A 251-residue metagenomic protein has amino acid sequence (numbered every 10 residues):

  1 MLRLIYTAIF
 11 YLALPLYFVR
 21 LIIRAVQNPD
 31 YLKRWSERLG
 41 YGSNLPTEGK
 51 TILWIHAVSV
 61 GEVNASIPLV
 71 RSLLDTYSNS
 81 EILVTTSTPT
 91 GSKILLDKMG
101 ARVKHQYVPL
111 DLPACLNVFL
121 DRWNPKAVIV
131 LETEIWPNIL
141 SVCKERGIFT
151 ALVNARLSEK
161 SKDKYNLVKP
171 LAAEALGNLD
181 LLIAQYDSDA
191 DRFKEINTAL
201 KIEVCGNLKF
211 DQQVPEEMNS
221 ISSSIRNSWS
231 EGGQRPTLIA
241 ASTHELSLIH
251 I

Functional and structural regions predicted by a protein language model:
L2-I9, A13-L16, R20-I23: Membrane-interacting alpha-helical segments
F18-E217, H244: Active-site and donor-binding regions of nucleotide-sugar-utilizing enzymes
L74, R226-S230: Catalytic cores of RNA-modifying enzymes
E174-A175, S230-G232: Solvent-exposed alpha-helices and their adjacent loops that cap or buttress functional pockets in soluble metabolic
I249-I251: Conserved small/polar residues in nucleotide/adenosyl-binding loops
